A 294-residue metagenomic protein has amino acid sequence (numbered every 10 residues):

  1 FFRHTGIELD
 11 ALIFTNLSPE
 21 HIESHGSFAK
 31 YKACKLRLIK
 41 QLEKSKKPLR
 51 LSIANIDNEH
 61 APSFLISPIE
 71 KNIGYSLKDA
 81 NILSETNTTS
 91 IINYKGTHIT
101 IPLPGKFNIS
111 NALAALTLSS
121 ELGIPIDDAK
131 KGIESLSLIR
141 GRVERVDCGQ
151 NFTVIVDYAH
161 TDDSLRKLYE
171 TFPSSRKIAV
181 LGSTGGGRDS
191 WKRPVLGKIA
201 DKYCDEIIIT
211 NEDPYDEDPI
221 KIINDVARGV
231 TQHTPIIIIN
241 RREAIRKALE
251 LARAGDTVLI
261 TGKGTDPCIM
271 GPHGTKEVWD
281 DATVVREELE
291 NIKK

Functional and structural regions predicted by a protein language model:
F2-V154, A227-Q232: Acidic, Mg2+-coordinating active-site environments of NTP-dependent enzymes
A114-K294: ATP-dependent carboxylate-amine ligase
